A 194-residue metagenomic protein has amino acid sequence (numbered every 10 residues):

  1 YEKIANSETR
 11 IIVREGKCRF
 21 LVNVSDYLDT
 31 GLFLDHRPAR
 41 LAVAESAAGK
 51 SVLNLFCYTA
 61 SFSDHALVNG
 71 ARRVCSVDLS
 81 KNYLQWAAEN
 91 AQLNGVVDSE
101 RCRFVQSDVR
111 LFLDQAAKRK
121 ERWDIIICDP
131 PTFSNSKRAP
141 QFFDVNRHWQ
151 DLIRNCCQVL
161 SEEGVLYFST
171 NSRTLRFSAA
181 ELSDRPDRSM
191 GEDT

Functional and structural regions predicted by a protein language model:
Y1-F33, L41: Non-catalytic substrate-recognition/targeting regions of SAM-dependent transferases
G49-Y58: Conserved class I S-adenosyl-L-methionine
T59-R72: Conserved SAM-binding loop of SAM-dependent methyltransferases across substrates and taxa, primarily the Class I
R73-D78: Conserved SAM-binding motif I beta-strand of class I
S80-I125: S-adenosyl-L-methionine
Y83, Q106, W123-N155: Mobile active-site "lid"/loop adjacent to the S-adenosyl-L-methionine
D151, G164-T194: C-terminal catalytic and target-recognition region of SAM-dependent MTase-like enzymes, primarily methyltransferases
L160-S161: Helix-to-beta-strand junctions that scaffold the AdoMet/dcAdoMet cofactor pocket in Class I SAM-dependent enzymes
